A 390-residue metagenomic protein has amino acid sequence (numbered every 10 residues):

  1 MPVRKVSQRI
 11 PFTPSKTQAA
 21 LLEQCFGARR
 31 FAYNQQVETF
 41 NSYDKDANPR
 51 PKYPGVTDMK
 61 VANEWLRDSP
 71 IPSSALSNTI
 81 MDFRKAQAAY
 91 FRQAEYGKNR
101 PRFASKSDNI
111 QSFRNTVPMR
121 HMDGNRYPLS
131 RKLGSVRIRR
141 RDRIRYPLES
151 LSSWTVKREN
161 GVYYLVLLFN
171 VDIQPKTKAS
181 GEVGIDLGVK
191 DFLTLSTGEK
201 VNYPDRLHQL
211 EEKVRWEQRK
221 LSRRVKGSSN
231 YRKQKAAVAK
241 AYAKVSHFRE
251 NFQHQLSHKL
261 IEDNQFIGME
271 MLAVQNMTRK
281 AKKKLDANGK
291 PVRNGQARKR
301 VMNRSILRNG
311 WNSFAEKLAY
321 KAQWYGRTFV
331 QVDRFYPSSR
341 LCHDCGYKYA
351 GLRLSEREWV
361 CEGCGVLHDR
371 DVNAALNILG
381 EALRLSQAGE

Functional and structural regions predicted by a protein language model:
M1-S77: Gly/serine-rich nucleotide phosphate-binding loop at the start of the catalytic core of nucleotide/ADP-ribose-handling
V6, K16, A20, F31 (+1 more regions): Positively charged, helix-rich recognition surfaces that bind polyanionic ligands
Q8-F12, V136-D142, Y146, V201-Y203: Generic detection of short hydrophobic beta-strand segments and adjacent strand-loop junctions
Q36, T79-Y90, V372-A382: Stable alpha-helical structural segments in soluble proteins, enriched in small hydrophobic residues
V37, N41-D44, Q87, F91-K98 (+3 more regions): Long, hydrophobic, amphipathic alpha-helical segments used as structural scaffolds
Y53-E159, R298, R304, R308: Acidic carboxylate diad motif detector
